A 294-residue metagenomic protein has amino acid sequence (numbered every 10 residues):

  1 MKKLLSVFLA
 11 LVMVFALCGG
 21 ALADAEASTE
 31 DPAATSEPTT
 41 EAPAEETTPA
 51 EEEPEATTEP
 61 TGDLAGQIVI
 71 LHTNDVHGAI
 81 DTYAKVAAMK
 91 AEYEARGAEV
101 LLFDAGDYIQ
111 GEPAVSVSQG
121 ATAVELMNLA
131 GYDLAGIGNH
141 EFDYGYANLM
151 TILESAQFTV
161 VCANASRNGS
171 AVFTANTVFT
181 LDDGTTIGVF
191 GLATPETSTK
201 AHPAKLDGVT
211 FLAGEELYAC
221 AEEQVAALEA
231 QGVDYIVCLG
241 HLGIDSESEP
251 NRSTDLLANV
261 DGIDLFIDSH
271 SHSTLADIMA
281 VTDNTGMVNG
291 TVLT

Functional and structural regions predicted by a protein language model:
M1-F8: Bacterial N-terminal signal peptides that target proteins for export
K3, S28, A34-T35, A50 (+4 more regions): A generic signature of intrinsically disordered, low-complexity regions enriched in glycine/proline and charged/polar
F8-A16: Bacterial N-terminal signal peptides
F15-T35: Sec-dependent signal peptide cleavage junction
A23-D24, E41, G290: Intrinsically disordered, low-complexity, compositionally biased regions/tails
T29-P60: Extracellular mucin-like PTS domains
E55-T294: Acidic, metal/ion-coordinating pockets
